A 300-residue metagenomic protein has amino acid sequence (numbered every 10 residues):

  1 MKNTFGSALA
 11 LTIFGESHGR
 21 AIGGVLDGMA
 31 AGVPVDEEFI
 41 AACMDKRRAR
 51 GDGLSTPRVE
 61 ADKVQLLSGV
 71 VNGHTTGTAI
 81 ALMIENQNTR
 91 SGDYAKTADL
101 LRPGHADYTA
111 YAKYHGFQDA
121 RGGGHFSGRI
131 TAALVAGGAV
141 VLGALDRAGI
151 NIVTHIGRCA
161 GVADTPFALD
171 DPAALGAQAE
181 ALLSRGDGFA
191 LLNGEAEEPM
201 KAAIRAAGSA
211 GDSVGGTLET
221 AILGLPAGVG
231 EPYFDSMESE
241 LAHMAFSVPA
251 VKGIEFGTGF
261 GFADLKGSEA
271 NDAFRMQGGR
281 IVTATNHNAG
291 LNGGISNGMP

Functional and structural regions predicted by a protein language model:
M1, R102-F117, V214, S268-G278: Acidic-glycine-rich active-site phosphate/pyrophosphate-binding loop
M1-R58: N-terminal, positively charged regions that mediate nucleic acid binding
I13-R20, V135, A210-P300: Glycine-rich anion/phosphate-binding loop at the beta-strand->alpha-helix junction
S17-H18, A30-A31, K46, N86-N88 (+3 more regions): Acidic, glycine-rich active-site loops and adjacent beta-strand->loop/helix elements that engage anionic groups
C43-T109: Glycine-rich, N-terminal phosphate-binding loop and its surrounding beta-alpha-beta segment
M44-D52, I84, N88-R90, A112 (+10 more regions): Structural signal for hydrophobic packing residues in well-ordered secondary-structure cores of soluble enzyme domains
R50-G69, A163-A190, G194, G208 (+3 more regions): A structural-propensity feature for long, helix-poor, extended segments
K113-Y233: Glycine-rich, mobile lid/loop segments that gate access to catalytic sites or pores
